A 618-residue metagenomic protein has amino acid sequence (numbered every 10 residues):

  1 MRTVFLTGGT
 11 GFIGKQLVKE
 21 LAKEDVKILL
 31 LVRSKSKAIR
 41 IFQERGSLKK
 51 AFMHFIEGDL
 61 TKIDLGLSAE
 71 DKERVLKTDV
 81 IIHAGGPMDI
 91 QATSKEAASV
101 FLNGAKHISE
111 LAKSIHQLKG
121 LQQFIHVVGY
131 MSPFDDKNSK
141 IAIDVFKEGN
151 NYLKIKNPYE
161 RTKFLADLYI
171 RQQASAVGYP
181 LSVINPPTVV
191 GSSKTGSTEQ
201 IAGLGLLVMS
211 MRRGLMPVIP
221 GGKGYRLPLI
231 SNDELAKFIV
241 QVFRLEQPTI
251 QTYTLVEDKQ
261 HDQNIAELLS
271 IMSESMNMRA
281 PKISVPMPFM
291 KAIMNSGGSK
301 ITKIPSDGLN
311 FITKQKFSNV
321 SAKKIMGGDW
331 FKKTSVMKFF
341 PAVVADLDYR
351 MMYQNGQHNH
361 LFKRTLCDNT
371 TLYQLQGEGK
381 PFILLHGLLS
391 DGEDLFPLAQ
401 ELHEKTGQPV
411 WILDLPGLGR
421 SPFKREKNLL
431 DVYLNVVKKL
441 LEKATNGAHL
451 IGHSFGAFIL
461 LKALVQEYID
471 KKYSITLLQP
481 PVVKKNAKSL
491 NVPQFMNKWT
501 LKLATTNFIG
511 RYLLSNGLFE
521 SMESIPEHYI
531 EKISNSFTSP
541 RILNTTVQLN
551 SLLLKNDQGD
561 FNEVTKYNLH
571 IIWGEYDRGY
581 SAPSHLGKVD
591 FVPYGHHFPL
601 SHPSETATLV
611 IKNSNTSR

Functional and structural regions predicted by a protein language model:
V4-E24: N-terminal Rossmann NAD(P)H-binding glycine-rich loop of SDR-like oxidoreductase domains
L48-K49, M53-G104: NAD(P)H-binding glycine-rich loop region in Rossmannoid oxidoreductase-like domains and their noncatalytic homologs
H83, Q91, N103-P158: Conserved Rossmann-fold NAD(P)-dependent oxidoreductase catalytic core, especially the SDR/UDP-sugar
L153-V183: Active-site Tyr-X1-5-Lys
F238-I304, R350-Q357: Mid/C-terminal beta-alpha module of Rossmann-like enzyme folds, strongest in SDR-family dehydrogenases/epimerases
T313-L366, N613: Amphipathic terminal alpha-helices
G417-I451: Active-site loop/oxyanion-hole signature of alpha/beta-hydrolase fold enzymes
V465, Y473-L503: Flexible "cap/lid" loop of the alpha/beta hydrolase fold
